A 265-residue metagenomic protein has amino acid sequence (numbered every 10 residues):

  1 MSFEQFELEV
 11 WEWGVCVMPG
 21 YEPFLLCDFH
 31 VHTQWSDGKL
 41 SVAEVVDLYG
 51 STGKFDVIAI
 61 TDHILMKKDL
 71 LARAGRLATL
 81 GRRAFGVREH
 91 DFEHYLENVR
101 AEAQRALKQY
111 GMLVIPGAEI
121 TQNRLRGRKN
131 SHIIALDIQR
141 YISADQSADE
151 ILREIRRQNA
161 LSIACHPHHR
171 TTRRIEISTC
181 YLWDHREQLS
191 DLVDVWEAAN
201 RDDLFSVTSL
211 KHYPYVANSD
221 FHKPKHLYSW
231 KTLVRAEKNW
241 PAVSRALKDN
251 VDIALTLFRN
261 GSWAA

Functional and structural regions predicted by a protein language model:
F3-R157, A198-K211, Y215-N218, P224-K225: A metal-dependent hydrolase metal-coordination microenvironment
A78-A84, R140, Y181-L189, A236-W240: Short, structured secondary-structure boundary patches
A84-H94, S190-A198, P241-I253: Short, basic, helix/turn surface patches
N130-A135, T172-E187, W230-V234: Short, surface-exposed, charged loop/turn segments at secondary-structure junctions
R156-A164: Short glycine/Trp-rich loop-beta-loop segment that forms part of the substrate-binding cleft
I163-R173: Aromatic-lined carbohydrate-recognition surfaces of secreted/lumenal glycan-active proteins
S178-D203: Structural recognition of alpha->loop->beta junctions
F221-A265: Binuclear metal-dependent phosphoesterase catalytic core
